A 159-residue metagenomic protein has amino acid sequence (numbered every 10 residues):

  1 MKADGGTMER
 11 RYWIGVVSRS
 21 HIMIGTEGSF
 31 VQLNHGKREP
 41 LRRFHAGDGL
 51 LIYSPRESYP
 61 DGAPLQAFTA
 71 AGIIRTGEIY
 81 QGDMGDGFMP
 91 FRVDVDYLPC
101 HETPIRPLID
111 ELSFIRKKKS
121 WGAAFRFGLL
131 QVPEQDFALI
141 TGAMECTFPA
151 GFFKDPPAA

Functional and structural regions predicted by a protein language model:
M1-A46, M144-P149, F153-A159: Compositionally biased, charged N-terminal/linker segments
Y12, G49, R92: Beta-strand-rich binding-surface signature of beta-sandwich/beta-barrel folds used to engage anionic ligands
L41-H45, D61-Q66: Short, conserved, surface-exposed binding loops centered on an aromatic residue
A46-G49, S58: Short, intrinsically disordered low-complexity segments
L51-I52, T69: Hydrophobic beta-strand signal
S54-P60: Short, charged beta-turn/beta-strand-edge "cap" motif at the junction between a beta-strand and an adjacent loop
P64-L130, E134-Q135: Aromatic- and Lys/Arg-enriched surface recognition patch
K119-P157: C-terminal terminal-subdomain/extension
